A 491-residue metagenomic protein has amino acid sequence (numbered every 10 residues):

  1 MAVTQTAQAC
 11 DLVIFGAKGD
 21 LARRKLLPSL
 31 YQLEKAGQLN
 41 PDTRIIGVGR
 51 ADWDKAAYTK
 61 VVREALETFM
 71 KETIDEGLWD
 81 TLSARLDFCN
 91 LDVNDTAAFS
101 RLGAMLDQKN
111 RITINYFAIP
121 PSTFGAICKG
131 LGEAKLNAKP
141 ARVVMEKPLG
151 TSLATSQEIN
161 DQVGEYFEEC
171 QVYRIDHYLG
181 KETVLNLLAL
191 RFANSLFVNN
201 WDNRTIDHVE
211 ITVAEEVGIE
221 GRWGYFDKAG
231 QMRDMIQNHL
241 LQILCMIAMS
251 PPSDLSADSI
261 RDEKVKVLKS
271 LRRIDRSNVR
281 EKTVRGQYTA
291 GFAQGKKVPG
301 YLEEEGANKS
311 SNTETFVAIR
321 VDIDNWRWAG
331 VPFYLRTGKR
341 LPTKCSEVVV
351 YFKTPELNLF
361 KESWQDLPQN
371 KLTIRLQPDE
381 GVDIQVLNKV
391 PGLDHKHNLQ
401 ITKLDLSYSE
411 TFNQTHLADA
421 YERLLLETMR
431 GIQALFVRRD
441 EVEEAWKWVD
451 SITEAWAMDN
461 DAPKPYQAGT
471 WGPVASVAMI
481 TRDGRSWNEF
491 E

Functional and structural regions predicted by a protein language model:
M1-M145, L149-E491: Secretory/organelle targeting and membrane-embedding segments
